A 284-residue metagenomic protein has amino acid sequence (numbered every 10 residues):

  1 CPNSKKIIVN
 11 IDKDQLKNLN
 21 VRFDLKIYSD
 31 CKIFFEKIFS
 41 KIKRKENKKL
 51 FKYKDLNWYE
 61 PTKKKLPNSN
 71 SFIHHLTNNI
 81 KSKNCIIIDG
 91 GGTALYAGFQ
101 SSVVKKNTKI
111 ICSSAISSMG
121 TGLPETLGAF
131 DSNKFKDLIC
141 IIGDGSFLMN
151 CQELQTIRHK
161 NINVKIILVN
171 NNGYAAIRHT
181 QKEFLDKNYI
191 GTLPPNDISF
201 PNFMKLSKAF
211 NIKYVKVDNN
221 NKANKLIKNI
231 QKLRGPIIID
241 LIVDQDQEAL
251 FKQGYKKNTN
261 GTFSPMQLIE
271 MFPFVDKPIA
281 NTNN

Functional and structural regions predicted by a protein language model:
C1-F51, I166, F251: Glycine-rich, acidic loop regions that bind phosphate or pyrophosphate groups
S4, N84-C85, K136, I237: Surface-exposed loop/turn positions
L19, I27-Y28, F35-E36, Y96-A97 (+1 more regions): Thiamine diphosphate
F23, N84-I86, I212: Short active-site oxyanion
R44-F51, K65, H74-I80, S102 (+3 more regions): Domain-wide signal for the mature, well-folded portions of proteins, strongly enriched in nucleus-encoded organellar
K49-D55, M204-S207: Short, basic/glycine-rich phosphate-binding loops at helix/coil junctions that contact nucleotide phosphates
K52-N133: Active-site diphosphate/adenylate-binding microenvironment
